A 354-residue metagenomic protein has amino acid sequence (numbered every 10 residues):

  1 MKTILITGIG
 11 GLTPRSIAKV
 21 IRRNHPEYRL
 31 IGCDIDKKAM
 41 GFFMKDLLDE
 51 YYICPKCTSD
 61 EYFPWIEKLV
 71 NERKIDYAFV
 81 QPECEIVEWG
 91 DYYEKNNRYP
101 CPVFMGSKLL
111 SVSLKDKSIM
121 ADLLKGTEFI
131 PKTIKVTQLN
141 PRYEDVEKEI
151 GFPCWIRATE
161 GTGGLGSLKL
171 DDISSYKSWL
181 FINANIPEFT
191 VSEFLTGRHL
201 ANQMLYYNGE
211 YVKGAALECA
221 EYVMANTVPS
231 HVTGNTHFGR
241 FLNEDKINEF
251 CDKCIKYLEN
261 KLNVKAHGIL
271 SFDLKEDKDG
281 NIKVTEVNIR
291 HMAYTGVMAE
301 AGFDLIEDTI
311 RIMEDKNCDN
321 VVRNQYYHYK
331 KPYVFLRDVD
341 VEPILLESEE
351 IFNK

Functional and structural regions predicted by a protein language model:
M1-F104: ATP-binding N-terminal substructure of ATP-dependent carboxylate-amine bond-forming enzymes
D34-K38, E83-E85, E210-Y211, L217-E221 (+1 more regions): Short glycine-enriched loops at secondary-structure junctions
Y62-E72, Y143-E149, L180-I182: Short amphipathic alpha-helix with an adjacent loop that forms part of the alpha/beta core around
R73, D245-K354: ATP-dependent carboxylate activation and anion-phosphoryl transfer catalytic cores that bind Mg-ATP to form
K95-G166: A conserved helix-loop-beta module that forms one wall/lid of the active-site cleft in ATP-utilizing catalytic domains
I130-P131, P153-W155, L165-G197, K256-L262: Conserved ATP-binding module of the ATP-grasp superfamily
V136, S167-D172, L205-Y207: Short beta-strand-to-turn element immediately C-terminal to the catalytic PLP-Schiff-base lysine in fold type I
E193-H199, Q203-E259, N288-M313: ATP-dependent carboxylate/phosphate-activation module, predominantly the ATP-grasp catalytic core and closely related
